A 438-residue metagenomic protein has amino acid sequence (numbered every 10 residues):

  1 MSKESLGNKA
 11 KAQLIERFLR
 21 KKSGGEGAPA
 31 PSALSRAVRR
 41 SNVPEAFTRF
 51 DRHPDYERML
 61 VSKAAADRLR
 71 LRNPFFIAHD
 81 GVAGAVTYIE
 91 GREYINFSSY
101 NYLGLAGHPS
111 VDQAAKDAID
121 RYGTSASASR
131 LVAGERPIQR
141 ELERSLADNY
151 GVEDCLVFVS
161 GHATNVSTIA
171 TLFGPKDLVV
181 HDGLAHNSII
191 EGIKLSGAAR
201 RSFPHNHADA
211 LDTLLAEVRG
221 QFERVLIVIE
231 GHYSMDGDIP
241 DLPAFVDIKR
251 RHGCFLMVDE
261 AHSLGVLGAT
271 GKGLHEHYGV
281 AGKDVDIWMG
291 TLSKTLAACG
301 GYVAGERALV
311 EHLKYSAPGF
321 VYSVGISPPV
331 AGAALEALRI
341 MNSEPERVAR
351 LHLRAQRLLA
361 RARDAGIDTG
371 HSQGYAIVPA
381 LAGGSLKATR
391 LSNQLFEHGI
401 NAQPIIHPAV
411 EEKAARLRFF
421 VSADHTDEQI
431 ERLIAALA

Functional and structural regions predicted by a protein language model:
S2-E16, P109, Q113-D117, R121 (+4 more regions): PLP-dependent enzyme catalytic core of the Aspartate aminotransferase-like
A65-A66, S98-Y102, R339, A376-L386 (+1 more regions): Conserved PLP-binding active-site segment of the aspartate aminotransferase-like
Q113, D117-S160: Conserved N-terminal alpha-helix of the aminotransferase class I/II PLP-enzyme fold
T168-N187: Conserved PLP-anchoring active-site segment centered on the Schiff-base-forming lysine
R201, H205-V258: Active-site phosphate-binding strand-loop segment of PLP-dependent enzymes
A269-T270, E276-H312: Active-site PLP attachment segment
V324-E344, R350, R354, R363-I367: Structural motif of enzymes handling amino- and sulfur-group chemistry
A349-Q356, A365-H398, A414, V421-A423: Conserved PLP-binding catalytic core of the aspartate aminotransferase-like
